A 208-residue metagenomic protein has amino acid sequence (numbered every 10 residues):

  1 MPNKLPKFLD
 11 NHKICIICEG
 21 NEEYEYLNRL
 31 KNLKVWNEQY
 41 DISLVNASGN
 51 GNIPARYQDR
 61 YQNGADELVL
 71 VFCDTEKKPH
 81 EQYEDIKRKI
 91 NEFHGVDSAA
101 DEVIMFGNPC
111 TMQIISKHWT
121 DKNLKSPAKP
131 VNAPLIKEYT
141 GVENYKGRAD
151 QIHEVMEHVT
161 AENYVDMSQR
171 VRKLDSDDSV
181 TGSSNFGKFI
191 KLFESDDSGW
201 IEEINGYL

Functional and structural regions predicted by a protein language model:
P2-N11, Y24-L44, A55-L70, T75-L208: C-terminal accessory helical subdomains adjacent to catalytic cores in phosphodiester- and nucleotide-handling enzymes
K13-I17: Conserved beta-strand elements of the Class I
C18-E19, G107: Small/polar loops that bind or transfer phosphate-bearing groups
A47-G51: Eukaryotic endosomal/vacuolar membrane-trafficking regulators centered on PX-domain-mediated PI3P pathways
